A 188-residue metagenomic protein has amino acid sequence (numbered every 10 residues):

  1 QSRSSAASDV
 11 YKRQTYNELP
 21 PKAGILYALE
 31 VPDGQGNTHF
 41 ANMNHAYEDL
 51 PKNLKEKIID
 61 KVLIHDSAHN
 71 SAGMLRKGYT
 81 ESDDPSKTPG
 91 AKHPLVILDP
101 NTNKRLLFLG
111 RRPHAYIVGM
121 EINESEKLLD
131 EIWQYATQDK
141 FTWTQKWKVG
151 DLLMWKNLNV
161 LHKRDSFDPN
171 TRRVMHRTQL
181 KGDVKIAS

Functional and structural regions predicted by a protein language model:
Q1-A7: Single conserved hydrophobic/aromatic residue that forms the stacking wall/gate of nucleotide- or nucleobase-binding
V10: Active-site loops and adjacent core secondary-structure elements that bind or stabilize anionic groups
E18-P32, I97-P100, G110-R112, L128-W133: Short, conserved beta-strand element in jelly-roll/cupin
I25-Y27, L95-I97, L152-M154, R177: Conserved hydrophobic/aromatic beta-strand scaffold that supports enzyme active sites
G34-S82, A91: Hydrophobic, aromatic-enriched interface-forming segments
Q35-Y47, I117-K148: A short beta-strand-loop-beta hairpin characteristic of the jelly-roll/cupin
S71-G119: A mid-sequence, solvent-exposed acidic-amphipathic segment
L128, W133-S188: Catalytic core of Fe(II)/2-oxoglutarate
